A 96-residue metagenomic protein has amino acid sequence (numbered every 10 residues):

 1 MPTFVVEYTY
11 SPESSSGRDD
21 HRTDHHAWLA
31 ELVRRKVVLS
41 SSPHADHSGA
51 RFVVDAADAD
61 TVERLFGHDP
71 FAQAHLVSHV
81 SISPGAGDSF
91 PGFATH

Functional and structural regions predicted by a protein language model:
M1-H96: Conserved, structured core segments of small domains
